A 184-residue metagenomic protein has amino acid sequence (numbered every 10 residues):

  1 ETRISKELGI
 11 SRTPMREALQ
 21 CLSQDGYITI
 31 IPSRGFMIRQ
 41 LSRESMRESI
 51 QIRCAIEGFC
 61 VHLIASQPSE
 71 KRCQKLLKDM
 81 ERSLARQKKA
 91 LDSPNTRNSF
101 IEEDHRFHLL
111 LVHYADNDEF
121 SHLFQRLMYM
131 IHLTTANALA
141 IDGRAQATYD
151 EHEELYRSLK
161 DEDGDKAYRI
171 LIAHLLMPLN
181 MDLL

Functional and structural regions predicted by a protein language model:
E1-S66, L183-L184: Short linear motifs at protein or domain termini
I30, T148-E151: N-terminal alpha-helical segment
S42, D161-D163: Acidic/polar helix N-cap motif
V61, E70-N137, D150-Y156, K166-M177: Conserved amphipathic alpha-helical segments that form helical-bundle/coiled-coil interaction surfaces
K78, G143-Q146: Short helix-capping and inter-helix turn/linker motifs at the boundaries of alpha-helical repeat units
L176-L184: Short arginine-rich
